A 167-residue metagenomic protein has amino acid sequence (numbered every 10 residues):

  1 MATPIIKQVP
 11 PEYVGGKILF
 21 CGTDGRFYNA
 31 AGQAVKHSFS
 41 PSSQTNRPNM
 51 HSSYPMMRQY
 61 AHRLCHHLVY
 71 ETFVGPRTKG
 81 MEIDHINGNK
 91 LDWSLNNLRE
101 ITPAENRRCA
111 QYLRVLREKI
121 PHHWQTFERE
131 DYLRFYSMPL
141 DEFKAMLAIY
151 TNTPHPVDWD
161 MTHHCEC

Functional and structural regions predicted by a protein language model:
M1-E82, N89-H164: Conserved recognition-core residues within compact binding domains
